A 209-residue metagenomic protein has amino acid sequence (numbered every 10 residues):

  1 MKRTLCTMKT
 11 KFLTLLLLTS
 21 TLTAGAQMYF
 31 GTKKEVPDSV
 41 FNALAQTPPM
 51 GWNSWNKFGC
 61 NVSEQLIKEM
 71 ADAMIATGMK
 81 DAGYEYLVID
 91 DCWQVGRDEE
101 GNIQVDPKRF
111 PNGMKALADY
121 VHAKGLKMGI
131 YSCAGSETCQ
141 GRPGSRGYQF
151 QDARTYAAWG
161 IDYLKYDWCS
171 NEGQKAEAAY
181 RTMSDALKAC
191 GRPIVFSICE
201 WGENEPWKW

Functional and structural regions predicted by a protein language model:
M1-M28: Bacterial Sec-dependent N-terminal signal peptides
Q27-K68, A73, I194: N-terminal module-boundary/linker segments of secreted carbohydrate-active enzymes
M70, M74-G173: Aromatic-lined carbohydrate-binding/catalytic grooves of carbohydrate-active enzymes
M128, I194-F196: Hydrophobic beta-strand scaffold residues
S132-S136, S197-E203: Acidic carboxylate-rich catalytic motifs and surrounding loops in phosphoryl-/glycosyl-chemistry enzymes
P143-G144, G202-W209: Substrate-binding cleft/loops of secretory-pathway carbohydrate-active enzymes
P143-G147, A178-M183: Short low-complexity, flexible loop/linker segments enriched in glycine and/or proline with clustered acidic
Y180-I194: Short acidic, glycine/proline-enriched helix-loop-strand junctions
